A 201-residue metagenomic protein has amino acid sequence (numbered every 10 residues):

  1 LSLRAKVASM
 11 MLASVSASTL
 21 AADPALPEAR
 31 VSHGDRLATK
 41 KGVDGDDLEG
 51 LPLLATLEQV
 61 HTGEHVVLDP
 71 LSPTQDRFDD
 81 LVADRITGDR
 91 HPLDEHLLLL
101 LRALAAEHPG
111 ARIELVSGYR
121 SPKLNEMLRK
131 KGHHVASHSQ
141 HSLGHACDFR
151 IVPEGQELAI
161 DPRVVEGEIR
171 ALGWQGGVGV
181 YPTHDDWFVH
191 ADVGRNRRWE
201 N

Functional and structural regions predicted by a protein language model:
L1-L57, N201: N-terminal secretory targeting signals
A21-E28, E58, H134-N201: Catalytic cores and adjacent binding grooves of peptidoglycan-active enzymes
L51-L53, V82-A83, P109-A111, L143-H145 (+1 more regions): Envelope-exposed proteins and targeting segments
L53-A55, H61-V67: Cell wall/extracellular polymer interaction/catalysis modules
E64-I113: Active-site acidic/histidine clusters and adjacent loop/turn architecture that either coordinate catalytic ions
D69-S72, P122-D148: Short, surface-exposed glycine/acidic/tryptophan-bearing loops
L97-R102, N125, P162-E166: Extracytoplasmic/secreted envelope proteins and their assembly/folding machinery, especially bacterial periplasmic
L101-K131: Extended, low-complexity, intrinsically disordered C-terminal regulatory tails of eukaryotic serine/threonine kinases
